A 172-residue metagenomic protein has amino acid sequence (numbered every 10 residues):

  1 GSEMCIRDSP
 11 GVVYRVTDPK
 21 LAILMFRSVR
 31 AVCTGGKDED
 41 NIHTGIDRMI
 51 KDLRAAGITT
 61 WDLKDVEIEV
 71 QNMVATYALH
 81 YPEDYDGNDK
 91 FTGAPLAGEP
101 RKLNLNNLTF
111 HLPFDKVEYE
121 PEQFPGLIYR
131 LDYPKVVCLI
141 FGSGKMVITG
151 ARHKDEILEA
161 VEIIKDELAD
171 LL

Functional and structural regions predicted by a protein language model:
G1-I6: Short, small-residue-biased leader/transition segments that mark boundaries at the very start of proteins
R7, V12-V13, E120-P121, L127-I128 (+1 more regions): Mixed-charge, polar/low-complexity N-terminal
R7-G36: Polyanion/phosphate-binding surface patch
S9, K64-V66, V70-M73, I157 (+2 more regions): Disulfide-stabilized extracellular ectodomains of secreted/luminal proteins, especially beta-rich
Y14, D38-E39, T60, L96 (+2 more regions): Polar low-complexity intrinsically disordered regions enriched in Ser/Thr and small residues
K20-A22, A31-V32, D40-I42, V74 (+4 more regions): Eukaryotic short linear interaction motifs
L24-M25, T34-T59, G142, T149-L172: Extended intrinsically disordered, low-complexity coil regions enriched in Ser, Thr, Gly, Ala and often Pro
K64-V137, F141-T149: Surface-exposed interaction/gating patches
